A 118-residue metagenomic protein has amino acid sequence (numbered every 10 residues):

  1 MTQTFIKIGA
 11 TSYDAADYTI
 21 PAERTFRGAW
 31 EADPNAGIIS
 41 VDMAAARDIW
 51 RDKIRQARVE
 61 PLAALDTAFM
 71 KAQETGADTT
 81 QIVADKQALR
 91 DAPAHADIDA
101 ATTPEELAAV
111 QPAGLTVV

Functional and structural regions predicted by a protein language model:
M1-V118: A preference for well-ordered globular domain cores that mediate specific macromolecular interactions or catalysis
